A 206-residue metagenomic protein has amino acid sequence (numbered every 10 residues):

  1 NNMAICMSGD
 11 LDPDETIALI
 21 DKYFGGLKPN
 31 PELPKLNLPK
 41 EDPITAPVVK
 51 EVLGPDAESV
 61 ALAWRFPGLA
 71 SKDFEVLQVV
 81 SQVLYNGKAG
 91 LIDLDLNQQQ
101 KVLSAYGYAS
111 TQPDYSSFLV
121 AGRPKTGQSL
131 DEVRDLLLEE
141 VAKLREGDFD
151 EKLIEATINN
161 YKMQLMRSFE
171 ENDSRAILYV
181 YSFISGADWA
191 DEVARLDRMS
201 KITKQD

Functional and structural regions predicted by a protein language model:
N2-S8, A57-G68, L94-K201: M16 family metallopeptidases and their MPP-like homologs
A4-G68, N159, S168-F169: An aromatic/glycine/proline-enriched structural segment found at the starts of mature extracellular/organellar domains
P13-I17, K72, Q128-E132: Short, conserved charged micro-motifs
D21-G25, V79, N97, L138: Short, solvent-exposed amphipathic alpha-helical segments in soluble enzyme and RNA/protein-processing domains
F24, L84-K88, L138-R145: Short amphipathic alpha-helical signal-transduction/dimerization elements
L27-P29, K88-L91: Short aromatic-acidic-glycine turn motif
L62, K72-L84, I92-L94: Active/ligand-binding-proximal structured segments within catalytic/core domains that scaffold catalytic residues
I202-D206: Charged, well-ordered internal alpha-helical segments
